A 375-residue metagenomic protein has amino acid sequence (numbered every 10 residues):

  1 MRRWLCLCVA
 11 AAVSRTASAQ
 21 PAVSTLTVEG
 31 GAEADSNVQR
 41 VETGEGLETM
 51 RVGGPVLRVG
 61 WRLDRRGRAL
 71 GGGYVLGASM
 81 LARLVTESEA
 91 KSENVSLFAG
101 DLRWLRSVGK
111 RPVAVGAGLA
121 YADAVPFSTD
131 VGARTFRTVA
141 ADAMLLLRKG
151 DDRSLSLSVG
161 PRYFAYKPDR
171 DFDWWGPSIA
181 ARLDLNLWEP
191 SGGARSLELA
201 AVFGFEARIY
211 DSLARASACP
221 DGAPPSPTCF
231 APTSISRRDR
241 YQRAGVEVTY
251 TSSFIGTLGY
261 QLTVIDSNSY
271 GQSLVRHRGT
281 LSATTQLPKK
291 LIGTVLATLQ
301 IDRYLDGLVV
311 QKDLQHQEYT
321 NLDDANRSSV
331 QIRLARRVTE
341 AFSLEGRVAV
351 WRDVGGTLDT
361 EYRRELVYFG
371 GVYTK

Functional and structural regions predicted by a protein language model:
M1-R3: Positively charged n-region of N-terminal signal peptides that target proteins for export
L5-C6, Y368: Compositionally biased low-complexity segments, especially N-terminal hydrophobic helices that form the hydrophobic
C6-A12: Bacterial N-terminal signal peptides
S14-T16: N-terminal signal peptide c-region/cleavage motif recognized by signal peptidases
A19-K375: Gram-negative and organellar
